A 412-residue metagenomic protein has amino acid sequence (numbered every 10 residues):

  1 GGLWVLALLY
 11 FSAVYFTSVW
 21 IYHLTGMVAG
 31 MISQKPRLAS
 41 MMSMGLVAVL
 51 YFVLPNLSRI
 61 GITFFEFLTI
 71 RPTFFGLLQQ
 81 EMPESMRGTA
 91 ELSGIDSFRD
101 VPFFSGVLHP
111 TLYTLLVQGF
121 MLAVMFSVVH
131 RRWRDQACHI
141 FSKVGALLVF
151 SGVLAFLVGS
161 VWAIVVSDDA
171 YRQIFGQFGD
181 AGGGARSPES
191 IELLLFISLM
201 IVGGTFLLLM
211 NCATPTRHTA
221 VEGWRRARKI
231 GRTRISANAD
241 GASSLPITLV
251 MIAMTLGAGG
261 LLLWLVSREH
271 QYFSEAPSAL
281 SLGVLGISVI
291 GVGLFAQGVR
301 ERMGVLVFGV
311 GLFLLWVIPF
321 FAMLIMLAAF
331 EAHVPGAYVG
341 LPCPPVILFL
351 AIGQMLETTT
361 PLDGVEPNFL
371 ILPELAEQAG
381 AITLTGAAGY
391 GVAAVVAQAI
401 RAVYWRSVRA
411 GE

Functional and structural regions predicted by a protein language model:
G2-E412: Transmembrane alpha-helical segments and their membrane-interface loop/helix boundaries that make up the transmembrane
